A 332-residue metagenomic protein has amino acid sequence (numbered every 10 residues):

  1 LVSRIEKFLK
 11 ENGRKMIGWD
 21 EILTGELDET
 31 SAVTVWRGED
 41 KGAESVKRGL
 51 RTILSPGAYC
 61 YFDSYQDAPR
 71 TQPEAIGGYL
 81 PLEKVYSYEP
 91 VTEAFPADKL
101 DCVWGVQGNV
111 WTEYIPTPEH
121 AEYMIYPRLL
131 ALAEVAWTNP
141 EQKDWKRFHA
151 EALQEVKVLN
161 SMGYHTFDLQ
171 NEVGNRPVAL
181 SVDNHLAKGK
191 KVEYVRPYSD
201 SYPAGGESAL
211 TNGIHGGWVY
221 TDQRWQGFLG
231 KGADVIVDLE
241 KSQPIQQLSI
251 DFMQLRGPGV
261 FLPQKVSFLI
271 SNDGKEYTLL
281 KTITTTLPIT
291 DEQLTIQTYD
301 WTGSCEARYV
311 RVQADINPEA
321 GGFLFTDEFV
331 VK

Functional and structural regions predicted by a protein language model:
L1-E29, W36-E44: Active-site neighborhood of glycoside hydrolase catalytic domains
E6-D20, T52-P56, N139-W145, T166-D168: Acidic/polar loop patches that form or flank catalytic/metal-binding clefts of enzymes that bind anionic ligands
M16-G18, V33-V35, T52-S55, W104-G108: Hydrophobic faces of well-ordered beta-strands that scaffold small-molecule active sites in alpha/beta enzyme cores
E21-L23, W36-G38, G57-Y59, N109-E113: Active-site beta-loop-alpha junctions enriched in small/polar residues
E29-V33, A43-Y79: Polar, glycine-rich mid-to-C-terminal structural blocks that act as macromolecule-binding/assembly scaffolds
G108-Y123, P127-N184: C-terminal functional modules
S181-H215: Predominantly extracellular/luminal regions of secreted and cell-surface proteins, especially disulfide-bonded
G216-K281, Q293-K332: Aromatic, loop-rich ligand-recognition surfaces of beta-strand-rich domains
